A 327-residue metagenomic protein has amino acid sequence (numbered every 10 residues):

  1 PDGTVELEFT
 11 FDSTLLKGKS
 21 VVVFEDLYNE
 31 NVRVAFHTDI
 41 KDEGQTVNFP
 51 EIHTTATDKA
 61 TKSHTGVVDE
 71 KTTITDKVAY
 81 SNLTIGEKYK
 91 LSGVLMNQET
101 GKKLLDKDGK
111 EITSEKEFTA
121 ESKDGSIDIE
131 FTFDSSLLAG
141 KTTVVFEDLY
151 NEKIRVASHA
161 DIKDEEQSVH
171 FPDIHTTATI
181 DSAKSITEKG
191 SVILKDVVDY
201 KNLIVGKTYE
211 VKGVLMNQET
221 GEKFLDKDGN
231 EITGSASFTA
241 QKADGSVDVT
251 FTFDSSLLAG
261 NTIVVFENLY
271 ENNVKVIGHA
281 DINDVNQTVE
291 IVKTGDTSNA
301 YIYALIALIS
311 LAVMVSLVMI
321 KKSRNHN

Functional and structural regions predicted by a protein language model:
P1-Y303, K322: Solvent-exposed beta-strand/loop surfaces, strongest in extracytoplasmic domains of secreted and cell-surface proteins
I302-S310, S316: Hydrophobic H-region at the start of alpha-helical membrane spans
A312-N327: C-terminal membrane-anchoring or membrane-association module
